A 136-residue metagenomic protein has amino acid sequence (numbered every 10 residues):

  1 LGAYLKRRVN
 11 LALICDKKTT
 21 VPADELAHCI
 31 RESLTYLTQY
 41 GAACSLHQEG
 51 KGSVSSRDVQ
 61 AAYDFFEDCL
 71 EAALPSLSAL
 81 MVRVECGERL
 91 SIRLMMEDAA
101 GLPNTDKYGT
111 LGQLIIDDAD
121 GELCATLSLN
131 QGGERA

Functional and structural regions predicted by a protein language model:
L1-G41: DHp/HisKA dimerization-phosphotransfer hairpin of two-component histidine kinases
V9, C29-T38, F65-L74, Y108-G109: Hydrophobic, Leu/Ile/Phe/Ala-enriched alpha-helical segments that form helix-helix packing faces
L37-C44, G109-I115: Structural alpha-beta junctions
Y40-D68, E88-S91: Conserved short strand/loop->alpha-helix "switch" segment adjacent to the catalytic nucleotide/phosphoryl-transfer site
H47-E49, R83-E85, D117: Solvent-exposed beta-strand sheet faces enriched in polar/charged residues
S55-R83, K107: Conserved ATP-binding N-box helix of the HATPase_c
D68-E71, A100-G133: ATP phosphate-binding glycine-rich loop and adjacent ATP-lid/helix-beta elements within ATP-binding kinase/ATPase
M81-M95: Short beta-strand/loop element within the Bergerat-fold HATPase_c
